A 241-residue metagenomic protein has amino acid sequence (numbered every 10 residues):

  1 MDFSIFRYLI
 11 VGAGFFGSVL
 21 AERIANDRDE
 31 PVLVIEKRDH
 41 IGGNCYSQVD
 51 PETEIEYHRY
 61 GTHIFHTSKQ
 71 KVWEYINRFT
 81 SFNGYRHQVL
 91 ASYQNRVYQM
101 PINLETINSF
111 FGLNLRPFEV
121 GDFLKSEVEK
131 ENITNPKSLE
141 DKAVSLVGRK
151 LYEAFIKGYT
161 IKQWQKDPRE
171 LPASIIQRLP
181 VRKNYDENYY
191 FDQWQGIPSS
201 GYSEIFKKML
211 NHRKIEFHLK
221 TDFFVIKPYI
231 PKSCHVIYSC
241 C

Functional and structural regions predicted by a protein language model:
M1-S4: A short, basic/flexible loop-to-alpha-helix module at the beginning of a structural domain
F6, G17, E216-H218, H235-C240: Long, positively charged, glycine-interspersed low-complexity recognition regions
F6-V34: N-terminal Rossmann-like FAD-binding beta1-loop-alpha1 element of flavoenzymes
L9-V11, I35, K232-C241: Short hydrophobic core segments
A25-P51: Glycine-rich FAD pyrophosphate-binding loop
P31, E56, S81, E216-H218: Conserved beta-strand segments of alpha/beta enzyme cores
T53-E129: Dinucleotide-binding Rossmann-like beta1-alpha1 core, especially the glycine-rich loop that anchors the ADP
R96-Y98, E105-C234: Active-site/ligand-binding neighborhood in enzyme catalytic cores
